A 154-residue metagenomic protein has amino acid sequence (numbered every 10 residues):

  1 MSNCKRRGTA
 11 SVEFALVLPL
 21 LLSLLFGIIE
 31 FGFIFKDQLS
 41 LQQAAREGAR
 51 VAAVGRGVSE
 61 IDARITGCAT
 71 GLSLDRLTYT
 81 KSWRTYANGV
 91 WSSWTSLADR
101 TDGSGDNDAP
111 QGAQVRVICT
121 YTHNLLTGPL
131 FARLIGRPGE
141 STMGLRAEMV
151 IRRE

Functional and structural regions predicted by a protein language model:
S2-T70: Alpha-helical assembly-interface signal, strongest on the long, hydrophobic N-terminal helix that forms
R46-E154: Short, conserved structural patches
